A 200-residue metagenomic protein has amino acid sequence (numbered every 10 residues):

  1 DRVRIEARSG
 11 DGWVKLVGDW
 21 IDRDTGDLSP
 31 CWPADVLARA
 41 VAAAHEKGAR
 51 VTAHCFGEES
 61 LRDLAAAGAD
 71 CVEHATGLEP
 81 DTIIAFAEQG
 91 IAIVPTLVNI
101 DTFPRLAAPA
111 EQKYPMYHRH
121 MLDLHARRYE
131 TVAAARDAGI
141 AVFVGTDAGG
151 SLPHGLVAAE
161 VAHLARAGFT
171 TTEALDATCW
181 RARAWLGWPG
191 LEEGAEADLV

Functional and structural regions predicted by a protein language model:
R2-I93, A107-Q112, L122-V142, P189: Histidine/acidic residue-rich metal-binding segments in metalloenzymes
D19, V98, G145: Short, loop-centered acidic/histidine patches that primarily coordinate divalent metals
E46, L124-V200: His/Asp/Glu-enriched, well-ordered alpha-helical/loop segment that forms or immediately abuts the divalent-metal
F56, V98, G149: Catalytic metal-binding/acid-base residues of hydrolase active sites
V94, I100: Glycine-rich, aromatic-flanked loop segments that form ligand/cofactor-binding clefts across common enzyme folds
A108-H118, L156-A162: Short glycine/proline- and charge-enriched loop/turn segments that cap or connect secondary-structure elements
